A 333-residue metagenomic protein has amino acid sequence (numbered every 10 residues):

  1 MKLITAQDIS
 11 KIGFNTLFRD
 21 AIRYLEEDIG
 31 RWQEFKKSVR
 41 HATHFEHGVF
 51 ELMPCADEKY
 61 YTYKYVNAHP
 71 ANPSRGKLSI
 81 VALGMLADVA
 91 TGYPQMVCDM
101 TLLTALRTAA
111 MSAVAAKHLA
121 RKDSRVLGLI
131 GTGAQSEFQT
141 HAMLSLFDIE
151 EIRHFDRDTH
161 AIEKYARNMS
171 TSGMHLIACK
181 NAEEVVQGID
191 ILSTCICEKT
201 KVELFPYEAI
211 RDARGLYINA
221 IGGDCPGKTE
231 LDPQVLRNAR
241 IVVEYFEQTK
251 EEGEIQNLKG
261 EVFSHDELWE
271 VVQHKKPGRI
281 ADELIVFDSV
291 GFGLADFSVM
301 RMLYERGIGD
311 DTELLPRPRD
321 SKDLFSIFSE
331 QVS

Functional and structural regions predicted by a protein language model:
M1-A105, A113, D123, G293-F297 (+2 more regions): N-terminal ligand-binding/catalytic initiation module
T91, L146-M169: NAD(P)-binding Rossmann-fold cofactor-contacting core
L119-V126, D148, R211-R214: Short helix-loop-beta connector
T132-G133: Glycine-rich Rossmann-fold phosphate-binding loop(s) that bind the pyrophosphate of adenine dinucleotide cofactors
S136-E137: N-terminal Rossmann-fold NAD(P) dinucleotide-binding loop
Q187, K199-Y217, L231-P233: Rossmann-fold NAD(P) dinucleotide-binding segment
D190, I196-E198, G222-G223: Short glycine-/small-residue-rich Rossmann-like dinucleotide-binding loops
D212-I280: Rossmann-fold NAD(P)-binding glycine/threonine-rich loop
